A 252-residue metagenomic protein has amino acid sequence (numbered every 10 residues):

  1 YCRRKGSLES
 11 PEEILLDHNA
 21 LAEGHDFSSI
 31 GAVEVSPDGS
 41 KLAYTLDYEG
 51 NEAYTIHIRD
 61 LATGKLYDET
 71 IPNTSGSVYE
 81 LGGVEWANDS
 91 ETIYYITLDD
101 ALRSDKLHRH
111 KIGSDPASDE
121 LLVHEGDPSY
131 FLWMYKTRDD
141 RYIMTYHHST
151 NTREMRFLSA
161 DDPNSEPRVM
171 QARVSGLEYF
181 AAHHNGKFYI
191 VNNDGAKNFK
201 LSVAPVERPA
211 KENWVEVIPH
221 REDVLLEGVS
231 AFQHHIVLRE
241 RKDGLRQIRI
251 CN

Functional and structural regions predicted by a protein language model:
Y1-N252: Peripheral, non-catalytic segments that deliver or gate enzyme domains
